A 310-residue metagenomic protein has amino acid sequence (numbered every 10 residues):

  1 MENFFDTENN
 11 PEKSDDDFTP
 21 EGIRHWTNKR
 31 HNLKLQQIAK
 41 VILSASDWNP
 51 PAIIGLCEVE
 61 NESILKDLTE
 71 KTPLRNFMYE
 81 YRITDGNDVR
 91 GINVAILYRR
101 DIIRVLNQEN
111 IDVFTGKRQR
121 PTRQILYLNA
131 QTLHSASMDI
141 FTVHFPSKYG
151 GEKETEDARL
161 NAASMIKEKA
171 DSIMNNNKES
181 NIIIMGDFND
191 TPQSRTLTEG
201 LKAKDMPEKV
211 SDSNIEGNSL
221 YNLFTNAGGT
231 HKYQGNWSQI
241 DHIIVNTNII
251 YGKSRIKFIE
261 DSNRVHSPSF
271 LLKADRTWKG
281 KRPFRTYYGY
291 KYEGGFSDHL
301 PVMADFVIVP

Functional and structural regions predicted by a protein language model:
M1, W26, H31, I38-L65 (+6 more regions): Active-site beta-strand/loop signature of hydrolases that rely on acidic residues for catalysis
M1-M78, R82, G86-I92, R276-G280 (+2 more regions): N-terminal, active-site-proximal structural segment of metallo-dependent hydrolase catalytic domains
N9-E12, T132-S164, E168: Metal-dependent phosphoester/phosphodiester hydrolase catalytic core
G22-K29, P50-L56, I83-T84, F114-G116 (+4 more regions): Second-shell loop/turn segments in exported
N28-Q36, L56-S63, D88, Q119-R120 (+5 more regions): Soluble non-cytosolic domains of exported or imported proteins
V59-P146: Structured beta-strand-rich core segments of catalytic domains in phosphoester-bond hydrolases
S63-K66, R90-G91, Y149-E152, T191-T196 (+1 more regions): Extracytoplasmic/secreted cell-surface and envelope-processing proteins
D171-I182, D190-P310: Metal-dependent phosphoester-hydrolase catalytic domains
